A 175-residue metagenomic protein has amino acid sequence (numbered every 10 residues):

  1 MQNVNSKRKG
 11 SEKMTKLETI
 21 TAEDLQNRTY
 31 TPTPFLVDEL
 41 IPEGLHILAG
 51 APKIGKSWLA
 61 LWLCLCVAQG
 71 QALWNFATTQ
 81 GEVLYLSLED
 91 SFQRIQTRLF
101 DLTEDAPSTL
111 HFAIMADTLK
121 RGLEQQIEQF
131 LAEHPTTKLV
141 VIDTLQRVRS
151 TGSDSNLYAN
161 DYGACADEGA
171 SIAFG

Functional and structural regions predicted by a protein language model:
M1-L17: Short, small/acidic-rich helices and loops at N termini and domain boundaries of DNA replication/processing enzymes
K13-L17, E23, Y30-P32, V37 (+2 more regions): Conserved inter-motif catalytic segment of the P-loop NTP-binding fold
P42-H46, G81-E82: Pre-Walker A (Motif I) flank of P-loop NTPase domains
A51: P-loop (Walker A) phosphate-binding loop of NTP-binding proteins
L59, L63: Hydrophobic positions on the alpha1 helix immediately C-terminal to the Walker A/P-loop
C66-Q80: Post-Walker A helix-loop "phosphate-sensing" segment adjacent to the P-loop in P-loop NTPases
A159-G175: Substrate-engagement module of ASCE P-loop NTPases
